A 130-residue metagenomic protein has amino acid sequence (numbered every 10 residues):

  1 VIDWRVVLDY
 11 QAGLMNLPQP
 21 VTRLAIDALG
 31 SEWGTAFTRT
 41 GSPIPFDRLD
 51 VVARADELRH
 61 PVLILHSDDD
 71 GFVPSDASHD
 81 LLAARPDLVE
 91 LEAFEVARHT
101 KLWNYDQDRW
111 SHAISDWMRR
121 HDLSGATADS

Functional and structural regions predicted by a protein language model:
V1-I44: Hydrolase active-site cap/lid region
A36-R54, H60: Active-site nucleophile elbow and catalytic-triad environment of alpha/beta-hydrolase enzymes
E57-R59, I64-H66, D70: Short beta-strand/loop motif that positions the catalytic acidic residue of the alpha/beta-hydrolase fold
H60, P74-A83: Short alpha-helix in the alpha/beta-hydrolase fold that links the catalytic acid
D68-V73, T100-K101: Acidic catalytic loop of the alpha/beta-hydrolase fold
H79-K101: Catalytic histidine neighborhood in serine/cysteine hydrolases with alpha/beta-hydrolase-type architecture
A97-S111: Catalytic histidine-centered segment of alpha/beta-hydrolase-like enzymes
R119-S130: Alpha/beta-hydrolase-fold serine-hydrolase catalytic core, especially in secreted/extracellular enzymes
